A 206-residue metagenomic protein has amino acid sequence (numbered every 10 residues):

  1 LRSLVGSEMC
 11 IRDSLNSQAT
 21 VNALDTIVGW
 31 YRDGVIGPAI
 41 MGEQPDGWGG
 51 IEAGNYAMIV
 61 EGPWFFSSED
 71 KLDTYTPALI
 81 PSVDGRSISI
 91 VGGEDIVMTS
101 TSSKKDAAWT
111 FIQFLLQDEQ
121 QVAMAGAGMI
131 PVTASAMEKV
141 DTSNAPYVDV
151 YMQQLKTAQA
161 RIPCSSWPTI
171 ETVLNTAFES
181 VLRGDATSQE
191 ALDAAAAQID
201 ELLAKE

Functional and structural regions predicted by a protein language model:
L1-G6, C10-I11: Single conserved hydrophobic/aromatic residue that forms the stacking wall/gate of nucleotide- or nucleobase-binding
R12-I40, K71: Glycine-centered hinge/linker elements that transmit conformational signals in sensory and ligand-binding systems
T20, W30-D33, T101-A108, S180: Short helix-loop capping/hinge motifs at secondary-structure junctions, enriched in acidic/polar residues
R32, Q153-E206: Conserved C-terminal helix/tail region of periplasmic/extracytoplasmic solute-binding proteins
I36, Y56, A186-T187: Conserved hydrophobic residue
P38-E52: Short helix-initiation/N-cap motifs at beta->coil->alpha
A57-G62: Paired acidic/hydrophobic, glycine-rich loop segments that form the ligand-binding mouth/hinge of periplasmic-binding
P63-T74, V83-T176: C-terminal lobe and pocket-closing loops of periplasmic/extracytoplasmic Venus-flytrap solute-binding proteins
